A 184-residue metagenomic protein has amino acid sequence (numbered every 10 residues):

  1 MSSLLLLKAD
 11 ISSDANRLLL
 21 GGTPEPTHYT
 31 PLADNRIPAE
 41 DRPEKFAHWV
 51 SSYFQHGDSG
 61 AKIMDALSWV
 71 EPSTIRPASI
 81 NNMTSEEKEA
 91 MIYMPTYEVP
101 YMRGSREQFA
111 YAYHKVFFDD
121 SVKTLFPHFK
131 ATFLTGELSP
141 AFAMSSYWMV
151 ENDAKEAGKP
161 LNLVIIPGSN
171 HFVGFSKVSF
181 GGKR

Functional and structural regions predicted by a protein language model:
M1-G21: A conserved short beta-strand
S3-L5, V122-H128, A154-G158: Short, conserved loop/helix-junction motifs that constitute active-site signature segments in enzyme catalytic cores
R17-S146: Alpha/beta-hydrolase
T27-T30, M149-D153, G182: Glycine-rich, phosphate-binding/catalytic loops in enzymes
F46, V50, V178-K183: Short, amphipathic alpha-helical "lid/cap" segments that border enzyme active or binding sites
T132, A157-P167: A generic "structured core" feature
P140, M144-P160: Active-site-adjacent alpha-helix of alpha/beta-hydrolase-fold enzymes
L163-G182: Catalytic histidine-centered segment of alpha/beta-hydrolase-like enzymes
